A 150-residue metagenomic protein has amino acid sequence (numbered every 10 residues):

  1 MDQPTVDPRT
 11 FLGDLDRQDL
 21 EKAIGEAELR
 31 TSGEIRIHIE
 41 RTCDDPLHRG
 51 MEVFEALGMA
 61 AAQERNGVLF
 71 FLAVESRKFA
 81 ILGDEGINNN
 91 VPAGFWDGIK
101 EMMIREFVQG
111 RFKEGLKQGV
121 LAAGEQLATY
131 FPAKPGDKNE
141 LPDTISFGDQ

Functional and structural regions predicted by a protein language model:
M1-G67, L72-Q150: A structural boundary signal for the start of the first folded domain, especially the loop/turn and N-capping region
